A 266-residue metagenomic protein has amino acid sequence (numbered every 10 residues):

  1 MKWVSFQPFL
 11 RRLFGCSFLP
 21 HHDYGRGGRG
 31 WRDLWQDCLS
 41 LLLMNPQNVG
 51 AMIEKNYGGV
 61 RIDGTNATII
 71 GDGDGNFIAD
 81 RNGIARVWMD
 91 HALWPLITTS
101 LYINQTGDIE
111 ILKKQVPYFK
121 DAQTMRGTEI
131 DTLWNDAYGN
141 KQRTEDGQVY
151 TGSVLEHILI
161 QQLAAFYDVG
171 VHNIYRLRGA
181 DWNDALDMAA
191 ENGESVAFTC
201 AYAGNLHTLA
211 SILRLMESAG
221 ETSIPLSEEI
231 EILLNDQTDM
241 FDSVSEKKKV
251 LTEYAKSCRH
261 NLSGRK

Functional and structural regions predicted by a protein language model:
M1-K266: Acidic, mature catalytic/reactive cores of soluble proteins
